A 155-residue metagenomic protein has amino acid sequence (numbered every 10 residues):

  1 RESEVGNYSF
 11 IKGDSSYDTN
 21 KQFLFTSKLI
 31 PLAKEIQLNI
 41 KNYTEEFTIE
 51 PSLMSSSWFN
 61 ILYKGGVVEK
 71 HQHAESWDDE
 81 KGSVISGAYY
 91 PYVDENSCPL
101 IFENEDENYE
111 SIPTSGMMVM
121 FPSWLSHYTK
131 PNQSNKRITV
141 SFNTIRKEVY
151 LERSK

Functional and structural regions predicted by a protein language model:
R1-E50, V67: Non-heme Fe(II)/2-oxoglutarate
F47-P131, K136-T139, V149-R153: Catalytic core of non-heme Fe(II) oxygenases with the double-stranded beta-helix
